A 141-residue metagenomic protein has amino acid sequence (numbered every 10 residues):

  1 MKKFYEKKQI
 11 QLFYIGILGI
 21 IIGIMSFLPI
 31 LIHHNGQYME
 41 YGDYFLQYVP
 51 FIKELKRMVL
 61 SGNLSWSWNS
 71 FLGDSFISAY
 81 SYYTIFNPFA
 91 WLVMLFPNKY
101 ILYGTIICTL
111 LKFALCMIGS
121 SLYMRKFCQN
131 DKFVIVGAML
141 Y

Functional and structural regions predicted by a protein language model:
M1-L31: Start-transfer (signal-anchor) and selected internal transmembrane alpha helices of multi-pass inner/ER membrane
K2-K3, K7-K8, K53-K56, K99 (+3 more regions): Context-gated lysine
Q9-Q11, Q37, Q47, Q129: Residue-identity detector for glutamine
I10, Y14, P97-G104, C108 (+1 more regions): Membrane-interface starts of transmembrane alpha-helices
G19-I22, A114-K126, D131-Y141: Membrane-embedded helix bundles of polyisoprenyl
I22-S120: Membrane-interface coil-to-helix junctions
